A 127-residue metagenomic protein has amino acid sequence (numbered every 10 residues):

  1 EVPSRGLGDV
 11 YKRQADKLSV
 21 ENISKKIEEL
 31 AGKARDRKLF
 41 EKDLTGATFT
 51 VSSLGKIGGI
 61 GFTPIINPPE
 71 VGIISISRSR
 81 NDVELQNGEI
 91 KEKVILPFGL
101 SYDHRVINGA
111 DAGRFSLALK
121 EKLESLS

Functional and structural regions predicted by a protein language model:
S4-S127: C-terminal catalytic/motor cores of large multi-domain enzyme assemblies
